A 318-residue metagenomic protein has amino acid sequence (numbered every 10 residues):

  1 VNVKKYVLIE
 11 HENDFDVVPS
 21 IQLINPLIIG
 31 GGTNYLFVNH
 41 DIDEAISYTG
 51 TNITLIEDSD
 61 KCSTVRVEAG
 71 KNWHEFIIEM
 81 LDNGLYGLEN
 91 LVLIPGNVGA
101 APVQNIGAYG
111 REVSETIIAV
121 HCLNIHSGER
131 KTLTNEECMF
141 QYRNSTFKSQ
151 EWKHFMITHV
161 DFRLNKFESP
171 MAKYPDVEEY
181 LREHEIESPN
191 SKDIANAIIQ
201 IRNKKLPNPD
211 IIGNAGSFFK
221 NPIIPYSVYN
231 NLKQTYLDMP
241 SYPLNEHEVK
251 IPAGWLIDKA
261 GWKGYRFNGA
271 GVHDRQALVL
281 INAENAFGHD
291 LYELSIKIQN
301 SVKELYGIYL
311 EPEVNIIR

Functional and structural regions predicted by a protein language model:
V1-V120, N124-H126: Anion-binding (especially nucleotide phosphate/pyrophosphate-binding) glycine-rich loop and adjoining beta-alpha core
H11, G32, G96, G128 (+4 more regions): Residue-level signal for inorganic ion chemistry
V17-Q22, Y174-V177, L294-I298: Short amphipathic alpha-helices in soluble, non-transmembrane regions that often serve as interface/regulatory elements
I77, A253, Q299: Generic structural marker for isolated residues within well-ordered, non-membrane alpha-helices of soluble domains
M80, V302, Y306: Hydrophobic pocket-lining residues that define ligand/cofactor binding sites across diverse proteins
L85, G288-L294: Beta-rich strand-turn-strand
R130-I281, N285-H289, L305-R318: Phosphate/pyrophosphate- and phosphate-bearing ligand-binding catalytic cores of soluble enzymes
